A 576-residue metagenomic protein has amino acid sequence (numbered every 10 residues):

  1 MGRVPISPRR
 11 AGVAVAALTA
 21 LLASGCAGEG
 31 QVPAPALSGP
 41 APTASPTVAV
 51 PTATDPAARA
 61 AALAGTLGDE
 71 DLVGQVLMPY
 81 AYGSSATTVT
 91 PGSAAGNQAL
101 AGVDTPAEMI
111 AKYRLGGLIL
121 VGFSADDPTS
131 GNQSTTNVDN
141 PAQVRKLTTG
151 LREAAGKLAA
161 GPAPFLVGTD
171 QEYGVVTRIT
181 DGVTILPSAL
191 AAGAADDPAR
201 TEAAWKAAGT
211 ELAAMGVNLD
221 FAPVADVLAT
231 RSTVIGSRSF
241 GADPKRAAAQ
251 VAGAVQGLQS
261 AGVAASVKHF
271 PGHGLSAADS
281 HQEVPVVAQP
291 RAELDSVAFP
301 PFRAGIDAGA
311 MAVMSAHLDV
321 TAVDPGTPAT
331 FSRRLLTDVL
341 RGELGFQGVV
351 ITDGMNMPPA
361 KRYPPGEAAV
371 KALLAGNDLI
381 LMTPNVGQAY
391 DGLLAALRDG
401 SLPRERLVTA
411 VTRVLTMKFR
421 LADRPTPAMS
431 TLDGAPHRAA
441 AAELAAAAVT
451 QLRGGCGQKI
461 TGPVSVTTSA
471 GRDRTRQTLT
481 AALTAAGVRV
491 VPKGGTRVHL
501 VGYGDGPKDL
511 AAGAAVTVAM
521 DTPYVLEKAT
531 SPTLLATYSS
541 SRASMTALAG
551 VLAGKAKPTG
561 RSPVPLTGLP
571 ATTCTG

Functional and structural regions predicted by a protein language model:
G2-R9, T19, C26-E108, Y113-R114 (+1 more regions): Preference for extracellular/luminal or secreted protein segments
V15-S24, D170: Bacterial N-terminal signal peptides
G68, S93-N97, G102-P106, T135-A160 (+2 more regions): Second-shell residues forming the walls of enzyme active-site clefts
G74-A81, G116-L120, F165-Y173, L219-P223 (+6 more regions): Hydrophobic faces of well-ordered beta-strands that scaffold small-molecule active sites in alpha/beta enzyme cores
Y80, A86, E108-N140, F221 (+4 more regions): Short acidic, glycine-rich surface-loop motifs adjacent to enzyme active sites
Y82-A86, G117, S124-D127, Q171-V176 (+10 more regions): Solvent-exposed loop/turn segments at secondary-structure junctions within structured extracellular/periplasmic domains
P162, A189-V217, V224-T233, S237-P244 (+5 more regions): A substrate-binding/cap region within the structured catalytic cores of diverse enzymes
E172-I185, N218, A222-S237, A264 (+2 more regions): Active-site-proximal loop/short-helix segments that contain or immediately flank catalytic acid/base residue(s)
